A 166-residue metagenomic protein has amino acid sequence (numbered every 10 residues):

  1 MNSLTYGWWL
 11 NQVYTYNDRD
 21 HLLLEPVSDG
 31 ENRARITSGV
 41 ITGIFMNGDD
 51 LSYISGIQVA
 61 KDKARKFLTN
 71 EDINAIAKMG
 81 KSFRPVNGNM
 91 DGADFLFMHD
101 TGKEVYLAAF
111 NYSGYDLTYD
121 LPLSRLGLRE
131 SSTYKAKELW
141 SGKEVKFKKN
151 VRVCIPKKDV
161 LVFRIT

Functional and structural regions predicted by a protein language model:
M1-W140, R152-I165: Active-site-proximal substrate-binding groove within the catalytic cores of carbohydrate-active enzymes
L139-F147: Short beta-strand and strand-turn-strand segments in soluble, beta-rich domains
